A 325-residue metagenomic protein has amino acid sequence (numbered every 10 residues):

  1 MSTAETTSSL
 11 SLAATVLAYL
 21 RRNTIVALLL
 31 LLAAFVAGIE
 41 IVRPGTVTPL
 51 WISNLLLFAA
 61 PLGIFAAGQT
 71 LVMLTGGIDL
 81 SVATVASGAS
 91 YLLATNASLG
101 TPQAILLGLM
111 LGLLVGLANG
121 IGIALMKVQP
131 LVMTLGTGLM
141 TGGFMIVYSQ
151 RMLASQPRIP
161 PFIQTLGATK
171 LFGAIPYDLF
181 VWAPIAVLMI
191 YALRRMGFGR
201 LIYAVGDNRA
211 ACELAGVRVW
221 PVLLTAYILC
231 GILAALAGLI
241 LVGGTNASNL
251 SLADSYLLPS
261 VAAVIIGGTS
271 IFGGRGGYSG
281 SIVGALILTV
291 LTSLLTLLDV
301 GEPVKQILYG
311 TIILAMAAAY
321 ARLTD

Functional and structural regions predicted by a protein language model:
S2-A66, L99-Q103, V217, T225: Membrane-interfacial amphipathic/re-entrant helices at transmembrane-helix boundaries
A14-L20, M73-I78, L114-Q156, I175 (+4 more regions): Short loop segments and helix-boundary regions at transmembrane helix junctions of multi-pass inner-membrane proteins
V26-L30, L55, G63, T84-V85 (+7 more regions): Hydrophobic alpha-helical transmembrane segments
L28-E40, Q69, G138-M145, V181-I190 (+4 more regions): Hydrophobic core segments of alpha-helical transmembrane domains in multi-pass membrane transport and ion-translocation
A33-L99, I121-V128, V261-Y278, T311 (+1 more regions): Single transmembrane alpha-helix segments in multi-pass membrane proteins
L99-P102, L106-G108, L114-N119, I123 (+1 more regions): Helix-loop-helix "hairpin" substructures at the membrane interface of multi-pass membrane proteins
M126, L131-R195, V222-T225, G244-A253 (+2 more regions): Transmembrane helix-bundle core of multi-pass membrane transporters and related energy-transducing complexes
A234, G244-G310: Transmembrane alpha-helical segments in multi-pass inner-membrane proteins
